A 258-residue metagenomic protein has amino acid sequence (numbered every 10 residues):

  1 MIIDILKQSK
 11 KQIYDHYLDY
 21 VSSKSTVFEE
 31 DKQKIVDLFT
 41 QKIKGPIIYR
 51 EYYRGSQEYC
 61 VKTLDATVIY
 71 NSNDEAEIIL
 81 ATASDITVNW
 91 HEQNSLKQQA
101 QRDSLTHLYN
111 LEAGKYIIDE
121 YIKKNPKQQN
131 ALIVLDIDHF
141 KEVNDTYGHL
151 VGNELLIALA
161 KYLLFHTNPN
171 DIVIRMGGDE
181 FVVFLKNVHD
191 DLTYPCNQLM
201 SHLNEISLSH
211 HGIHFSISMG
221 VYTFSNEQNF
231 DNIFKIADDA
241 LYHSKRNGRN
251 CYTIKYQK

Functional and structural regions predicted by a protein language model:
I3-S25, Q33: PAS and related sensory helical modules
K24-R50: Terminal output helix/cap of sensory domains in signal transduction proteins
D37-T40, I157-E227, N232, I254: GGDEF/GGEEF active-site signature
T40-D65, E75-E77: Per-ARNT-Sim (PAS) sensory domains and their PAS-associated C-terminal
V61-S104, E112-I122, I172-R175: Signal-transducing coiled-coil linker helices
S72, D145, Y222-T253, K258: Catalytic-core segments of nucleotide cyclases and related cyclic-nucleotide turnover enzymes
K97-Q101, N110-A131, D138-N168, I174-G178 (+4 more regions): Conserved long alpha-helical elements within nucleotide-processing catalytic cores of c-di-GMP signaling and class III
